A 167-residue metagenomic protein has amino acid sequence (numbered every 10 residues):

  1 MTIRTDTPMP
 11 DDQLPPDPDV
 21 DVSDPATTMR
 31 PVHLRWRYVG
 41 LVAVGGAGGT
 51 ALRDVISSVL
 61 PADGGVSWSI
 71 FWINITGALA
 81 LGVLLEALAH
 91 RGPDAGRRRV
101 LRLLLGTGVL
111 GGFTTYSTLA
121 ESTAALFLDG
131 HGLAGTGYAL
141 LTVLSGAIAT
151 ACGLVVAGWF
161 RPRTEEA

Functional and structural regions predicted by a protein language model:
M1-A167: Membrane-interface helix-loop junctions in multi-pass transporters/channels
